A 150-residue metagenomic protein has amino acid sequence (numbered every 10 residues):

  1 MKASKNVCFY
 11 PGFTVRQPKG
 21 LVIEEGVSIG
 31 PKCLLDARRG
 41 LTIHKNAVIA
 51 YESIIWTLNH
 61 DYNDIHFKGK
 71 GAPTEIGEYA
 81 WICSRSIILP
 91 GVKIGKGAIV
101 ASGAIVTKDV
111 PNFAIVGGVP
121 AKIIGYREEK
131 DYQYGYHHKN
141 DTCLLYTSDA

Functional and structural regions predicted by a protein language model:
M1-N6: A transmembrane-helix-recognition feature enriched in membrane-embedded lipid enzymes and envelope glyco-/phospholipid
P11-E24, S28-K93, V119-P120, Y126-Y134: Flexible, glycine/small-residue-enriched loop-and-beta-strand segment within the central core of proteins
S28, W81, I99, I105 (+1 more regions): Short-chain dehydrogenase/reductase
L41, A104, N112-A114, K122: Glycine-centered loop/turn positions within well-structured domains that cap or flank conserved ligand/cofactor-binding
I76, I115, I124, K139-N140: Non-catalytic C-terminal accessory region of glycerolipid acyltransferases and related lyso-lipid remodeling enzymes
R85-I99, A104-T107: Beta-rich strand-turn-strand
Y136-L145: S-adenosyl-L-methionine-dependent methyltransferase catalytic module, highlighting the catalytic core
Y146-A150: Conserved small/polar residues in nucleotide/adenosyl-binding loops
